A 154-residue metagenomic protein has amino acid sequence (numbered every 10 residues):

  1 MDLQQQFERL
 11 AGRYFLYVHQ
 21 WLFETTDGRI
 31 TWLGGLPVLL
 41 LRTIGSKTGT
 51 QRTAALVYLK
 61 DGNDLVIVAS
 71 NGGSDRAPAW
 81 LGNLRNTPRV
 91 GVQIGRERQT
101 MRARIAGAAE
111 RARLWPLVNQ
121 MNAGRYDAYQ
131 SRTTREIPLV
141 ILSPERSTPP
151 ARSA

Functional and structural regions predicted by a protein language model:
M1-F7, T31-R42, L81-R89, E136-P138: Short N-terminal helix-initiation segments at or just after the protein's N-terminus
M1-W32: Extreme N-terminal tail/first-helix region
L22-T25, L36-L41, A123: Short Pro/Gly-enriched beta-strand edge/turn motifs at strand-loop
W32, L59-K60, R132-T133: Extracellular/periplasmic catalytic domains that process cell-envelope and extracellular macromolecules
L36-G72: Short beta-strand segments
N71-Y126, Q130-P138, P144: Short, structured beta-strand-loop surface elements
S147-P149: Short, acidic Gly/Pro/Ser/Thr-rich loop/turn segments
